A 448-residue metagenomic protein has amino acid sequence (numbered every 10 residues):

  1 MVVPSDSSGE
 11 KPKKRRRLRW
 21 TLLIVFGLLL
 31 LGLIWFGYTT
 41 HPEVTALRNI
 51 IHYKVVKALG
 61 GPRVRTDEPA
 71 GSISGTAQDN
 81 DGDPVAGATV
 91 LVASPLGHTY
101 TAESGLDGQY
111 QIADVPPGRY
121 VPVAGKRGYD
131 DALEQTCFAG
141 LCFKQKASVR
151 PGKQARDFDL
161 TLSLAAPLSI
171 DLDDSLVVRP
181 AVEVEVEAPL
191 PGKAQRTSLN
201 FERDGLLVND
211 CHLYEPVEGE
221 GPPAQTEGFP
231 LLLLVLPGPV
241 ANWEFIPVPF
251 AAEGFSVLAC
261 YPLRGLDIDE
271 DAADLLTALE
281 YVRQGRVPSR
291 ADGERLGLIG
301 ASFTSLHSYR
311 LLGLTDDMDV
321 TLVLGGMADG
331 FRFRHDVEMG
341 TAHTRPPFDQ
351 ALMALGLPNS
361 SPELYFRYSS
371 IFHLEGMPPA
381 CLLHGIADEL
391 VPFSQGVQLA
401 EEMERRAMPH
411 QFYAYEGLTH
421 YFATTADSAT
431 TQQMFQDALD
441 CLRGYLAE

Functional and structural regions predicted by a protein language model:
H41-S72, Q78-D81: Beta-strand-rich domain onsets/edges
I51, S169-L172, A272-A273, Y309-S360: Hydrolase active-site cap/lid region
S94-Q109, A113: Short, acidic Ser/Thr/Gly-rich low-complexity loop/linker segments typical of extracellular and cell-surface proteins
P95-G97, V123-Q145: A short, solvent-exposed loop/turn motif at the edges and junctions of modular extracellular/periplasmic domains
P167-Q225: N-terminal cap/lid segment of alpha/beta-hydrolase-fold proteins
P222-E227, T277-L306: Gly/Ser-rich "nucleophile elbow"/oxyanion-hole loop immediately N-terminal to the catalytic nucleophile in hydrolases
M377, L382-H384, D388: Short beta-strand/loop motif that positions the catalytic acidic residue of the alpha/beta-hydrolase fold
V397-E448: C-terminal catalytic histidine-bearing segment of alpha/beta-hydrolase fold enzymes
